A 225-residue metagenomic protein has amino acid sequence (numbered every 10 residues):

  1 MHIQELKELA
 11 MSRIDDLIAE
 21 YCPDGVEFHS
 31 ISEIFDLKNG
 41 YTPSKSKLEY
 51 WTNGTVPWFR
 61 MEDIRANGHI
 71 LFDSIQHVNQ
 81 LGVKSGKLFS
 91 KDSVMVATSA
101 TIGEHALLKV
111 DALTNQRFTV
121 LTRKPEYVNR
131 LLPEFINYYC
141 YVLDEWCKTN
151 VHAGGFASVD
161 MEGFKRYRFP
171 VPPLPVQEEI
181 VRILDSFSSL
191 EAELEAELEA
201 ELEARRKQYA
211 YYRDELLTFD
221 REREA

Functional and structural regions predicted by a protein language model:
M1-Q4, M11, G25-E27, L132 (+2 more regions): Amphipathic alpha-helical segments
L17-Y41, E201: Non-catalytic DNA-recognition/assembly elements of restriction-modification systems
V26-I34, V56, S90, Y139 (+3 more regions): Short, structured motif recognition centered on aromatic/hydrophobic residues
I31-I34, A66, I70, V110-D111 (+1 more regions): Basic, amphipathic alpha-helical recognition segments used for DNA target recognition
I34-K47, E62-K91: Sequence-specific dsDNA recognition surfaces
V96-A97: A generic structural signal for residues embedded in beta-strands
I102-L108: Short, Lys/Arg- and Gly-enriched loop/turn segments at beta-strand edges
